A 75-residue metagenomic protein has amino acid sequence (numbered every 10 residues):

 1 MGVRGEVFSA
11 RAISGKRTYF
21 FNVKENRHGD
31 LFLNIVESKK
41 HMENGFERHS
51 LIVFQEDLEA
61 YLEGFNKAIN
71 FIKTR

Functional and structural regions predicted by a protein language model:
M1-R75: Positively charged, low-complexity terminal tracts and the immediately adjacent first secondary-structure elements
